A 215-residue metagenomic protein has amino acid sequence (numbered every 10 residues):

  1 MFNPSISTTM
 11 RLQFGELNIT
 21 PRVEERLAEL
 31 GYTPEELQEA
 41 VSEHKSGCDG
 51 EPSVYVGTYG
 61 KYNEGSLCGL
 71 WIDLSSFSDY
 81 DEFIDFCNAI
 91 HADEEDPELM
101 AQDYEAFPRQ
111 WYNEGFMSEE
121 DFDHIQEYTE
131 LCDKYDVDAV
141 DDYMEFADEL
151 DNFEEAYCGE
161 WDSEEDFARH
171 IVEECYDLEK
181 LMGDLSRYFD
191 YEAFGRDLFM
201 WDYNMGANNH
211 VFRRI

Functional and structural regions predicted by a protein language model:
M1-G47: Ribonuclease/tRNase effector modules and their secretory precursors
A28, Q38-V41, Q126-T129, M144-A147 (+2 more regions): Residue-level detector of alpha-helical secondary structure
K45-A92: N-terminal ordered "arm"
E51-G57, G69-D73, E98-Q102, D202-I215: Ordered hydrophobic segments in well-structured contexts
T58-K61, A168-I215: Acidic, proline/glycine-rich low-complexity IDRs
S78-E149: Structured domain cores in non-transmembrane regions
E94, Y112, D123, E127 (+6 more regions): Extracellular/secreted glycoprotein ectodomains characterized by long, lumenal stretches of O-glycosylated
D136-Y176, F212-I215: Extracytoplasmic/secretory-pathway segments with low complexity and glycosylation-like composition
